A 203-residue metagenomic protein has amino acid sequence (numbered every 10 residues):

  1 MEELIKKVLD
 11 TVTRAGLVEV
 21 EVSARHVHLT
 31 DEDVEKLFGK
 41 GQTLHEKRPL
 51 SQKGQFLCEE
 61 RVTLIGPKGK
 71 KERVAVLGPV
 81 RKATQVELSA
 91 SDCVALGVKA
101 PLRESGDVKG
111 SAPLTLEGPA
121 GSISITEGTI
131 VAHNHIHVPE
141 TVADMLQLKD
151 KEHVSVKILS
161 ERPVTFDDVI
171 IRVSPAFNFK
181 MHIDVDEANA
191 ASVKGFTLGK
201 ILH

Functional and structural regions predicted by a protein language model:
M1-A15: Short, low-complexity, charged amphipathic interaction modules
R14-L17, S122-I123: General secondary-structure edge motif
G16-V27: Short amphipathic
H26-P67, E72-P119, S124-K151, S155-K157 (+1 more regions): Short beta-strand-centered segments at strand-helix junctions
S160: Acidic, glycine-rich active-site loops and adjacent beta-strand->loop/helix elements that engage anionic groups
P163-T165: Short coil-to-beta-strand transition motifs
I201-H203: Short beta-strand-to-coil "C-cap" segments at the C-terminal boundary of structured domains/repeats, marking
